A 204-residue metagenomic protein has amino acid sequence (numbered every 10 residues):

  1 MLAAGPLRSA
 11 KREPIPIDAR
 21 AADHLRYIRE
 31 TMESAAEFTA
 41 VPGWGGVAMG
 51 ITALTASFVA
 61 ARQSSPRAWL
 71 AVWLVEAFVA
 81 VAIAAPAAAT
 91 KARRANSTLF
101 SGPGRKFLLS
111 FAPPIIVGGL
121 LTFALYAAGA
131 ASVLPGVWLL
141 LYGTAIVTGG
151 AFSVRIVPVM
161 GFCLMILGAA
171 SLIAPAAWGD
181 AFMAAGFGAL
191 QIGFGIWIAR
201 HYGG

Functional and structural regions predicted by a protein language model:
L2-M49: Cytosol/matrix-facing amphipathic helices and coiled-coil assembly/linker segments of eukaryotic membrane proteins
I15-Y27, M49-Q63, A80-A88, S110 (+2 more regions): Hydrophobic alpha-helical transmembrane segments
S34, A84-G102, T144-F152, G193-Y202: C-terminal ends of transmembrane helices
A36-A124: Selected alpha-helical membrane-embedding segments in polytopic membrane proteins
G50-A60, A80-A84, I115-G119, L139-G149 (+2 more regions): Helical transmembrane-bundle signal
P66-W73, A131-G136, I156-M160, A177-A184: Short, aromatic-rich membrane-interface segments at the entry and exit of alpha-helical transmembrane domains
L99-M160: Membrane-proximal helix-loop-helix units in multi-pass membrane proteins
T148-G204: Terminal transmembrane helical module of multi-pass membrane proteins
